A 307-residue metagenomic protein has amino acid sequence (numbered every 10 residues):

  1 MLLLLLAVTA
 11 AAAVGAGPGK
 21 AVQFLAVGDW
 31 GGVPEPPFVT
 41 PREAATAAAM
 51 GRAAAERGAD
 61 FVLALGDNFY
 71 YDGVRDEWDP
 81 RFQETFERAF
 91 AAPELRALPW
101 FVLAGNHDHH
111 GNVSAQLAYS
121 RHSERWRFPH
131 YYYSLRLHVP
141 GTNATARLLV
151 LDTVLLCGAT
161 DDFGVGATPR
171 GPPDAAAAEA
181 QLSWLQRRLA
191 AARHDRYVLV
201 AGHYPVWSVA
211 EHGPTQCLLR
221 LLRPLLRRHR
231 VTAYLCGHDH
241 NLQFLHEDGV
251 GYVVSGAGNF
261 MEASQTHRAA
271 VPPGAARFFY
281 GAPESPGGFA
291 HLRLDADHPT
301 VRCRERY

Functional and structural regions predicted by a protein language model:
M1-A12: Cleavable N-terminal signal peptides of Sec/SRP-targeted secreted and luminal proteins
A10-P80, E179, R187, V209: N-terminal active-site segment of His-dependent metallophosphoesterases
F24-A26, V62-A64, V102, V200 (+1 more regions): Residue-level marker for buried hydrophobic side chains located in beta-strands that build the well-ordered beta-sheet
E35-P37, Y70-Y197, H212-A233, D239-D295: Extended active-site neighborhood of metal-dependent phosphoesterases/phosphodiesterases
D297-V301: Hydrophobic residues embedded in beta-strands of well-ordered beta-sheets
C303-Y307: Short, solvent-exposed aromatic-acidic interface loops
